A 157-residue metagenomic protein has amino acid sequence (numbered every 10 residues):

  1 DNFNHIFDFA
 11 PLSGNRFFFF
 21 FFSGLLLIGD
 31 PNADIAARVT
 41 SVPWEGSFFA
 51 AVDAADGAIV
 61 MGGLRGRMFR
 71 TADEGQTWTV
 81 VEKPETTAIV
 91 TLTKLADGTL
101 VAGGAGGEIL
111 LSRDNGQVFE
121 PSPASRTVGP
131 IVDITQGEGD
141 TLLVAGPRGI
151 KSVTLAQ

Functional and structural regions predicted by a protein language model:
D1-Q157: Residue-level hotspots at or immediately adjacent to binding/recognition sites across diverse folds
